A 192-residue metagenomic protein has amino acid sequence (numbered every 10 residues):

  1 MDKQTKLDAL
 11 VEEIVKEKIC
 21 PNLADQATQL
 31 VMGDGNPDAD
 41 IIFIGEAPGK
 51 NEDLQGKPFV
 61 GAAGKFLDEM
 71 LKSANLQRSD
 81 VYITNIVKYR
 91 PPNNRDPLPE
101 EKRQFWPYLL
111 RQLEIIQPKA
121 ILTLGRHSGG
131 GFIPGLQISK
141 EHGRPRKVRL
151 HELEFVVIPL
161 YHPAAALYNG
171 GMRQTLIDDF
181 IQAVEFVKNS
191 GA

Functional and structural regions predicted by a protein language model:
M1-A62, G191-A192: Active-site and ligand/interface coordination hotspots across diverse enzymes and nucleic-acid-associated assemblies
D8, E17, A24-Q26, D53 (+6 more regions): A generic, residue-level signal for flexible/boundary positions that often mark functional hotspots
E46, N85-I86: Short, conserved active-site loops that position catalytic residues or coordinate cofactors/metal ions across diverse
K50-R78, Y82: Glycine-rich, small/polar surface segments that engage phosphate groups of diverse ligands
A74, R78-S79, I86-A192: Glycine/proline-rich loop-helix segments at beta-alpha junctions forming the active-site rim of enzyme cores
